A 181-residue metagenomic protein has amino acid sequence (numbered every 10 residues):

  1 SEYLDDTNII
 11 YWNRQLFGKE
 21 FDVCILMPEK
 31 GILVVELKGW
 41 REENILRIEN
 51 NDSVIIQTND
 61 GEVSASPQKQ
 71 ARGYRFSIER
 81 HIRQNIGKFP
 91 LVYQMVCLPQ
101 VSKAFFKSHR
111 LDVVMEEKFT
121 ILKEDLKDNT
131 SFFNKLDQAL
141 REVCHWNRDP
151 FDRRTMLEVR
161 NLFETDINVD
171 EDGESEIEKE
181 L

Functional and structural regions predicted by a protein language model:
S1-I32, R41-L181: The feature marks helicase ATPase cores and/or their adjacent C-terminal helical subdomains in SF1/SF2/AAA+ helicases
V35: Conserved beta3 VAIK motif of the Hanks protein kinase fold
